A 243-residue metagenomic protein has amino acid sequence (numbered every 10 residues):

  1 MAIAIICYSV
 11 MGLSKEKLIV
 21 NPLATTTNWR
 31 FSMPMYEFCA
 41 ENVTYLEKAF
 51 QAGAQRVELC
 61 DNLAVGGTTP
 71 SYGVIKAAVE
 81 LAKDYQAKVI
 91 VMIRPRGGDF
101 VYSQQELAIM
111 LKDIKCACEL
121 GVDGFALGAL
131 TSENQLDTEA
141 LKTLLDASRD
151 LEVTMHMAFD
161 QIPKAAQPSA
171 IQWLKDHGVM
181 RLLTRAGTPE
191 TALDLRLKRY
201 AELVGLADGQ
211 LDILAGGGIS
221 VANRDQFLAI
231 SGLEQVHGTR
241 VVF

Functional and structural regions predicted by a protein language model:
Y36-F38, V57-L59, V89-I93, F125-L127 (+4 more regions): Hydrophobic faces of well-ordered beta-strands that scaffold small-molecule active sites in alpha/beta enzyme cores
N42-T44, D61-L63, P95-G97, T131-E133 (+4 more regions): Active-site-proximal loop/turn and secondary-structure-junction residues that shape catalytic pockets, frequently
T44-L46, V101-K112, I162-D176, I219-L233: Catalytic cores of alpha/beta
E58-V65, L120, G124-S132, V179-T191 (+1 more regions): Glycine-rich phosphate-binding active-site loops on the catalytic face of alpha/beta enzymes
A64-L81, T131-D146, I162-Q167, P189-V204 (+1 more regions): Active-site-adjacent beta->alpha loops and helix N-cap segments on the catalytic face of soluble alpha/beta enzymes
A87-N134: Glycine/small-residue-rich loop that forms an oxyanion/phosphate-binding "nest" at active or ligand-binding sites
R94-G98, P189-L193, K198-R199, A207-F243: C-terminal alpha-helical cap/extension of soluble enzyme domains
